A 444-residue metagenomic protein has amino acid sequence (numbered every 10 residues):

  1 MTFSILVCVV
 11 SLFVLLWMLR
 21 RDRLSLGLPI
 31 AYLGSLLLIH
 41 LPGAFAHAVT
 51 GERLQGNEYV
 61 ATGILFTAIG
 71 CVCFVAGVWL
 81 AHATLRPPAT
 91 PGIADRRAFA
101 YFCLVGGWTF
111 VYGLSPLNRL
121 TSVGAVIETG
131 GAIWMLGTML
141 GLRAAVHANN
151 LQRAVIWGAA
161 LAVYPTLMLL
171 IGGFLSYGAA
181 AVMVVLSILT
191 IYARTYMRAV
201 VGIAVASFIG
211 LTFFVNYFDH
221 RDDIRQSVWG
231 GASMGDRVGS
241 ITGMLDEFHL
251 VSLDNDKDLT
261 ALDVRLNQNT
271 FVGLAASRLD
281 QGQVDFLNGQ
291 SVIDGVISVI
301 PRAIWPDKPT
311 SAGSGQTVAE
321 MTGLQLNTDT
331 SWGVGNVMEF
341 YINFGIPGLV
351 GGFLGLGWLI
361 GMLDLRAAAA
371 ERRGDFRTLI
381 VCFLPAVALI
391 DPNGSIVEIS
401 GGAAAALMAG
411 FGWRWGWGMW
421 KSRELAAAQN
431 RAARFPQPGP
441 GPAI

Functional and structural regions predicted by a protein language model:
M1-R86, V182-T190, R194-I209, A405-G412 (+2 more regions): N-terminal "leader" segments that precede or initiate the main folded domain
S4-L12, L65-F74, G131-L136, M338 (+1 more regions): Hydrophobic alpha-helical transmembrane segments
D22-S35, P91-C103, N149-G158, A367-I380 (+1 more regions): Membrane-interfacial loop-to-transmembrane alpha-helix junctions, especially the N-terminal start
H40-H47, M139-G141, L167-I171, L189-R198 (+4 more regions): Juxtamembrane membrane-interface segments at transmembrane alpha-helix termini
R53, V60, T67-R225: Membrane-embedded catalytic interface detector for glycan/lipid assembly enzymes
L120, T328-I444: Hydrophobic alpha-helical segments
S122, Q283-P347: Long extracytoplasmic/lumenal interhelical loops at the membrane interface of multi-pass membrane proteins
I203-P309: Aromatic-rich transmembrane-lumenal/periplasmic boundary elements in polytopic membrane proteins
